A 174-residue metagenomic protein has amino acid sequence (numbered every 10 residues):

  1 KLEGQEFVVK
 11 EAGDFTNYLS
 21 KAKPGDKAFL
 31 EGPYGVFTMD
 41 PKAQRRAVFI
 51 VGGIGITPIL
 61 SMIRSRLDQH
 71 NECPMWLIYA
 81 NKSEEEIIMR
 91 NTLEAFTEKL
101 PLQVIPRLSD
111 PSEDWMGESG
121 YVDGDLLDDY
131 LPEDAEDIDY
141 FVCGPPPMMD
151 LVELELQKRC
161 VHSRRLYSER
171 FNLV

Functional and structural regions predicted by a protein language model:
K1-F29, T38, R45, L67-H70 (+3 more regions): Ferredoxin-reductase
D14-T16, I88-I138: C-terminal helical cap/extension that packs against the catalytic core of soluble nucleotide-cofactor enzymes
Y18, T38, P58, I88 (+1 more regions): Phosphate- and divalent-cation-binding pockets in alpha/beta enzyme and binding domains that engage nucleotide-derived
F29, Q103-R107, Y167-E169: General small-molecule cofactor/ligand-binding pocket signal
R46, C73-W76, P101-Q103, D139 (+1 more regions): Residues at the starts of beta-strands that form the adenosine-phosphate
V48, G55, D123, D128-H162: A glycine-rich beta-strand to alpha-helix segment that forms a phosphate/ribose-binding loop at ligand/cofactor sites
I56-D68: Histidine-anchored nucleotide/phosphate-binding helix
K82, V161-V174: Short, flexible loop segments at boundaries between secondary-structure elements
